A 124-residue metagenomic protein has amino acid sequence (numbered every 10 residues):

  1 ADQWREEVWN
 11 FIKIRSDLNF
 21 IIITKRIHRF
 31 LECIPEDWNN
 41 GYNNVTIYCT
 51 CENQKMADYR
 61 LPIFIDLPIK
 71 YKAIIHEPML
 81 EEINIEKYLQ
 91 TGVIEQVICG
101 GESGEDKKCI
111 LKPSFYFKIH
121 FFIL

Functional and structural regions predicted by a protein language model:
A1-I123: Conserved AdoMet/S-adenosylmethionine-binding subsite of the radical SAM
